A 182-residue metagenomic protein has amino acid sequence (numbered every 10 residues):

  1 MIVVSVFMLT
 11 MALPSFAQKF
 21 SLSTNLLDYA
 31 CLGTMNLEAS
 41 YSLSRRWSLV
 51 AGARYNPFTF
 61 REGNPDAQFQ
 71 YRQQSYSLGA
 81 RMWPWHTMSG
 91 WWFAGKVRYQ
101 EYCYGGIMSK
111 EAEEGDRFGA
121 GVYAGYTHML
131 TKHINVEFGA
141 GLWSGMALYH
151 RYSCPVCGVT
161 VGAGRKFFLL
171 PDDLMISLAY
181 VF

Functional and structural regions predicted by a protein language model:
I2-A12: Bacterial N-terminal signal peptides
L13-A17: Sec/Tat signal peptide C-region and signal peptidase I cleavage site
Q18-F20, C31-M35, Q70-Y76, E114-A120 (+1 more regions): Residues that define the transmembrane beta-barrel architecture of outer-membrane proteins
K19-L22, R61-G63, G105-M108, C157-A163: Extracytoplasmic loops and strand-loop junctions of Gram-negative outer membrane beta-barrel proteins
S21-E38, N56, T87: Solvent-exposed loop/turn segments connecting transmembrane beta-strands in outer-membrane beta-barrel proteins
D28, S40-L43, F168: Short secondary-structure boundary/capping segments within folded domains
Y41-F138, S177-Y180: Gram-negative (and chloroplast) outer-membrane scaffold detector with strong preference for beta-barrel transmembrane
T131-F182: Predominantly the C-terminal beta-signal and adjacent terminal strand-loop region of outer-membrane beta-barrel
